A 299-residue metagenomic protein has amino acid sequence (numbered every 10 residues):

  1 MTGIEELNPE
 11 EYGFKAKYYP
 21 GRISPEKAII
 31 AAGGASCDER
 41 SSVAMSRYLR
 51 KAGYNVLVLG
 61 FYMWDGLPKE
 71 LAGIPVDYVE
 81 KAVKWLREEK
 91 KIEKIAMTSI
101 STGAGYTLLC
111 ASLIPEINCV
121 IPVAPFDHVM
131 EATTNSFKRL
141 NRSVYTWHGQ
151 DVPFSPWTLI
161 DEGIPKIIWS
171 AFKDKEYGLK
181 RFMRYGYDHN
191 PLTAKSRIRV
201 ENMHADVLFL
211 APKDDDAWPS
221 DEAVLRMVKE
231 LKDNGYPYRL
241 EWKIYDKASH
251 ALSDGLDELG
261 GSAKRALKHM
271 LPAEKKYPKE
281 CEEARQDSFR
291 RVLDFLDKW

Functional and structural regions predicted by a protein language model:
M1-S24: N-terminal cap/lid segment of alpha/beta-hydrolase-fold proteins
P25-G34: Short beta-strand element of the alpha/beta-hydrolase
S36-R47, F61, D221: The serine-hydrolase catalytic nucleophile loop
C37-D38, K81-D161, G178-L192, N202: Primarily recognizes the serine-hydrolase "nucleophile elbow" in alpha/beta-hydrolase and SGNH/GDSL folds
R50-G66: Conserved alpha/beta-hydrolase
L159-A248: Serine-hydrolase catalytic core
L225, N234-W299: C-terminal catalytic histidine-bearing segment of alpha/beta-hydrolase fold enzymes
